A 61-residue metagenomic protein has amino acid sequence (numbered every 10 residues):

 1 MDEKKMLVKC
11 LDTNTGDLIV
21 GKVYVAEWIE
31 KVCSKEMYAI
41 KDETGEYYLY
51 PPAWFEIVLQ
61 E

Functional and structural regions predicted by a protein language model:
L7-P52: Basic/aromatic-rich interaction segments and small domains that mediate binding to polyanionic partners
P51-E61: Structured surface patches comprising rigid loops and adjacent beta-strands/short helices at the edges of well-ordered
